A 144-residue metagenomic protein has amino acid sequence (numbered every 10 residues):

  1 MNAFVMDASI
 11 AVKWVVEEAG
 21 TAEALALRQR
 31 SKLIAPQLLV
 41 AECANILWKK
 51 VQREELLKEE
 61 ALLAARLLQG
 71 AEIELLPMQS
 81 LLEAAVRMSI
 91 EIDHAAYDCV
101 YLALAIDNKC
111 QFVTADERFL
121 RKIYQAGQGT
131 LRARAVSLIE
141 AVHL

Functional and structural regions predicted by a protein language model:
M1-L38, R53-L63, A126: Short, well-structured N-terminal submotif of metal-dependent ribonuclease cores
A3, P36, L102, I106-L144: Acidic, PIN/NYN-like endoribonuclease modules and their adjacent C-terminal/linker elements
E23, E42, A84, R121-K122: Phosphate- and divalent-cation-binding pockets in alpha/beta enzyme and binding domains that engage nucleotide-derived
L25, R66, L102-A103: Alpha-helical segments flanking ligand/cofactor-binding loops in enzyme cores
Q29-S31, A71, N108: Structured helix-beta-strand junction loops
L38-A41, V100: Aromatic- and histidine-enriched alpha-helix N-cap/loop-to-helix transition segments that scaffold the rims
A44-A84: Active-site-proximal, substrate-binding regions of enzyme catalytic domains and RNA-binding/basic surfaces
I73-R121: Active-site neighborhoods of divalent-metal-dependent phosphate/nucleic-acid chemistry enzymes
